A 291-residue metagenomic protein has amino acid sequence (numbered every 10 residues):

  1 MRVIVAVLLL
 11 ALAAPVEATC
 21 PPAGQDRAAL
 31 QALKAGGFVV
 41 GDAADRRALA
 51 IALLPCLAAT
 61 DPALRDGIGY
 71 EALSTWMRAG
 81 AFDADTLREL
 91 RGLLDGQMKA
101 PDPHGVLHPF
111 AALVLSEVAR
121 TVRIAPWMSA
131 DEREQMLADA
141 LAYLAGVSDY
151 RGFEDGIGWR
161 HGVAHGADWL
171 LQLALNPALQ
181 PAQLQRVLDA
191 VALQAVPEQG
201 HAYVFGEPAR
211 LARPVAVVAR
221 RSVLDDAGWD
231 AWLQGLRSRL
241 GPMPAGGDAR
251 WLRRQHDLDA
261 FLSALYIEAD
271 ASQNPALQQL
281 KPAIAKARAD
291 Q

Functional and structural regions predicted by a protein language model:
M1-V7: Sec-dependent signal peptide recognition, specifically the positively charged N-region followed immediately by
A13-P15: N-terminal signal peptide c-region/cleavage motif recognized by signal peptidases
T19-G37, W232-Q291: Terminal, non-catalytic domain-edge segments
K34-L141, V218-W229, L236-R239, G247-R253 (+1 more regions): Alpha-helical solenoid scaffolds in large eukaryotic transport, assembly, and signaling factors
T86, R91, D95-R221: Eukaryote-skewed repeat-based solenoidal scaffolds used as protein-protein interaction platforms, primarily
P181-A269: Long, repeat-rich segments with strong aromatic
